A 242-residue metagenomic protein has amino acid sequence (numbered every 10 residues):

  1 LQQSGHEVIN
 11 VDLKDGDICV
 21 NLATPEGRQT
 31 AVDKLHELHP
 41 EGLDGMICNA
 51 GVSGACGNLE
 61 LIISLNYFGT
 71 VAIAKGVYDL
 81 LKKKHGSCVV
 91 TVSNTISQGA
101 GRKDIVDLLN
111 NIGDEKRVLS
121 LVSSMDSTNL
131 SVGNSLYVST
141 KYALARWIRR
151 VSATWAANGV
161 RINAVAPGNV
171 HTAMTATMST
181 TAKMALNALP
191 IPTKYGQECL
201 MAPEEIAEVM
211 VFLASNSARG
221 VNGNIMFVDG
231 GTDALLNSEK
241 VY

Functional and structural regions predicted by a protein language model:
V11-G27, L35: Rossmann-fold cofactor-recognition segment
I47, I73-V77, L81, W147-I148 (+2 more regions): Hydrophobic positions on the long internal alpha-helix of Rossmann-like NAD(P)-dependent oxidoreductase domains
V52-C56, K82-A157, N169-T172: Catalytic loop of short-chain dehydrogenase/reductase
N129, N134, K183-E205: Catalytic Tyr-x(3-8)-Lys segment
A156, R161, V221-G223: Short, small/polar-rich loop/turn modules that mediate ligand/substrate recognition or access, typified
A166-T177, T181: Short, flexible catalytic-loop segment of classical short-chain dehydrogenase/reductase
C199-V228, D233-A234: C-terminal substrate-recognition "lid" of short-chain dehydrogenase/reductases
